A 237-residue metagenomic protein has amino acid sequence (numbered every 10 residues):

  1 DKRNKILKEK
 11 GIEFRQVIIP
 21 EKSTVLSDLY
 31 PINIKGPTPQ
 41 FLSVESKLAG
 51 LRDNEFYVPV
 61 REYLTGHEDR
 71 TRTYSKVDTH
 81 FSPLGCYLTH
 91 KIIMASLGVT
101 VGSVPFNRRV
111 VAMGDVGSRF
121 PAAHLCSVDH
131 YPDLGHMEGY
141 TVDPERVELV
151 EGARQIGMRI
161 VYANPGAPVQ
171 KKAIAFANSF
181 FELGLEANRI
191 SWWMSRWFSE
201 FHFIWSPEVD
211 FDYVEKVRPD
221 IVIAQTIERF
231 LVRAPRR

Functional and structural regions predicted by a protein language model:
D1-R237: Extracellular glycan-modifying ectodomains
